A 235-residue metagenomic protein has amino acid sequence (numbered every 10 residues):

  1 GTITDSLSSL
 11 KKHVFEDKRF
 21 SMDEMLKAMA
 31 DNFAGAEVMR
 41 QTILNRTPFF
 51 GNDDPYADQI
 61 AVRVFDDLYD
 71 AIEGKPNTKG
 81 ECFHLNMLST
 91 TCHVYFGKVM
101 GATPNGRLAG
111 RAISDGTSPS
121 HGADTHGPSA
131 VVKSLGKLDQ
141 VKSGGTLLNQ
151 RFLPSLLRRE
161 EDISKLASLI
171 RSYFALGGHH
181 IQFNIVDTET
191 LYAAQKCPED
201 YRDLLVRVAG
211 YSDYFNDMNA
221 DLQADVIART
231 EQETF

Functional and structural regions predicted by a protein language model:
G1-F235: Acidic, glycine-enriched catalytic cores built around paired aspartates
